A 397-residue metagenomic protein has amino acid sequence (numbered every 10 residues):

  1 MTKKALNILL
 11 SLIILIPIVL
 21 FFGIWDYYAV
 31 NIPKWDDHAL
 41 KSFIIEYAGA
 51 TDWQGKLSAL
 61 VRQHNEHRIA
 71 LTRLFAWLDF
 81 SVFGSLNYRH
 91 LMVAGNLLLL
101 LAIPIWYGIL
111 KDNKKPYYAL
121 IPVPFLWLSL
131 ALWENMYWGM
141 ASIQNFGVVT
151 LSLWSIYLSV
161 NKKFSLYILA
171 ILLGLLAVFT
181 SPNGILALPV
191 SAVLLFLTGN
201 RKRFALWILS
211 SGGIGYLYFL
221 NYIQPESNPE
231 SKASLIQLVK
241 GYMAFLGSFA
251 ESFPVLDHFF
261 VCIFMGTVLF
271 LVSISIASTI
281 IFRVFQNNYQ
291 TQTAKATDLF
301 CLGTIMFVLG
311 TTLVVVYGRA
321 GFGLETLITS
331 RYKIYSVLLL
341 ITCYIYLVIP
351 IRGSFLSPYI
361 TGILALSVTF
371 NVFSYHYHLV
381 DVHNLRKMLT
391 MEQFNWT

Functional and structural regions predicted by a protein language model:
W35-R89, Y216-I281, S330, V337: Membrane-lumen/periplasm interface segments of multi-pass, membrane-embedded glycan/lipid transferases
K41, F322-I334, A365-T397: Membrane-embedded, lumen/periplasm-facing catalytic core of multi-pass transferases that use lipid-linked donors
M92, P104, P116-T150: Aromatic- and kink-enriched transmembrane "portal" helix at the membrane-lumen/periplasm boundary that abuts
V93-I121, W154-L158, L271-R283: Transmembrane-helix motifs of polytopic, lipid-linked glycan transferases
G147-Y167: Membrane-interface transmembrane helices that cradle and orient dolichyl/undecaprenyl
L166-L195: Membrane-interface alpha helices of multi-pass inner-membrane proteins
L186-Y216: Perimembrane helix-loop-helix junctions
S211-G212, C301, I351-S374: Signature aromatic-anchored transmembrane alpha helix within multi-pass, membrane-resident enzymes that catalyze glycan
